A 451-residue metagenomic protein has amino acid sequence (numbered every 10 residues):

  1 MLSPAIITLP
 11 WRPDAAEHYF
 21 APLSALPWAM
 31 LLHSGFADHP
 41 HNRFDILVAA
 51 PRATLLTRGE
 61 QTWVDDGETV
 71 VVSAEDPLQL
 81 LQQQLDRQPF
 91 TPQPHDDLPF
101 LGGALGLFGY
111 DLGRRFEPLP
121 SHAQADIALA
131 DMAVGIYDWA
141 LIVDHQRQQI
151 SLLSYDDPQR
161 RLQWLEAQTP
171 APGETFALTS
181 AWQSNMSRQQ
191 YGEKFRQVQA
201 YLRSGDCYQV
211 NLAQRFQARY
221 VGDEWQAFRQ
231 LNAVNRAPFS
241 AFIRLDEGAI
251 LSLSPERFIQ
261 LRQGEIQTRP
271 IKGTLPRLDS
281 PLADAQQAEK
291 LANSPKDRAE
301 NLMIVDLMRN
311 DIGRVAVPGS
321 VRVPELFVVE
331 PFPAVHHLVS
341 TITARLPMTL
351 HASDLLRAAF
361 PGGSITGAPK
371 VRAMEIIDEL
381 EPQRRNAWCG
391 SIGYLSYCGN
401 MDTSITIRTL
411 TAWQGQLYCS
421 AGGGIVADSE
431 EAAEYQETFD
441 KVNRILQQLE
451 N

Functional and structural regions predicted by a protein language model:
M1-N451: Extended alpha-helical targeting/anchoring segments, especially N-terminal organellar/secretory targeting helices
